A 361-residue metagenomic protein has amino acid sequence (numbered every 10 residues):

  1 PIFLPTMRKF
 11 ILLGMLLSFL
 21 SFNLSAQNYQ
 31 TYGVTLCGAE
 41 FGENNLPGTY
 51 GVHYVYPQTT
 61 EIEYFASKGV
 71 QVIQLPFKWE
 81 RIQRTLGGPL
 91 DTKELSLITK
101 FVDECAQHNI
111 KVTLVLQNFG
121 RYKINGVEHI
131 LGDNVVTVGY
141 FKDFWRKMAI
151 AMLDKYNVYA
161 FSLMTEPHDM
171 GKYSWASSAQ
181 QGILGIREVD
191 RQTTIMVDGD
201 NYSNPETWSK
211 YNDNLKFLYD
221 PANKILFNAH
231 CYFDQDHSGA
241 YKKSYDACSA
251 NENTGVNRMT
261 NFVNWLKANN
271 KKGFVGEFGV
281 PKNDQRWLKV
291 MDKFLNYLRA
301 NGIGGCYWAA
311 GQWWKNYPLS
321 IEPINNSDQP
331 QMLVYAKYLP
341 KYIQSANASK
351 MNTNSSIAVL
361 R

Functional and structural regions predicted by a protein language model:
I2-F3, N251-N253, A358-R361: Extracellular low-complexity Ser/Thr/Asn/Gly-rich intrinsically disordered segments
I2-L12: Bacterial N-terminal signal peptides that target proteins for export
F10-F22: Sec-dependent N-terminal signal peptides
N28-N214, P221-A222, D328: Active-site mouth of glycoside hydrolases
Y50-V55, K142-A160, M164-I303, L319-Y338: Extracellular glycoside hydrolase catalytic/binding regions
V112-L114, G273, G305: Hydrophobic beta-strand scaffold residues
E277-G279, W308-Q312: Acidic carboxylate-rich catalytic motifs and surrounding loops in phosphoryl-/glycosyl-chemistry enzymes
N326-R361: C-terminal functional modules
